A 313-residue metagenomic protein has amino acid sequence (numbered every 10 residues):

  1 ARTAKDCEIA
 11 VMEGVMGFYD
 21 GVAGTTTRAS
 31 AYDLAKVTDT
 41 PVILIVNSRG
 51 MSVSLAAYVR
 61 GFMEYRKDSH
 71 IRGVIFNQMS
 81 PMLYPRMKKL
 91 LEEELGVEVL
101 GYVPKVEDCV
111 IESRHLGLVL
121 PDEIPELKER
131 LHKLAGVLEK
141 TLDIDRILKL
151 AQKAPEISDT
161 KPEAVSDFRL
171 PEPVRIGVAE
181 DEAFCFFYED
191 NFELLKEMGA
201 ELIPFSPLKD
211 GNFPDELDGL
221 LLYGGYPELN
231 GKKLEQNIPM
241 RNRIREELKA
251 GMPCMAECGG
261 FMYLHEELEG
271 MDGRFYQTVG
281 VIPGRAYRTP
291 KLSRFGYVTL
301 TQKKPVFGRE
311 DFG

Functional and structural regions predicted by a protein language model:
A1-T38, V46-G73, P81-K88: ATP-dependent carboxylate-amine ligase catalytic core
K5-I9, G96, L217: Short, high-confidence coil segments that cap the C-terminus of an alpha-helix and link into the following beta-strand
M12, V42-I45, G73-V74, G101 (+2 more regions): Structural beta-sheet core signal
T40, V97, K249-M252: A short helix->loop->beta-strand "cap" motif at the edges of active sites that frequently abuts
S52-F168: Internal gly/pro-rich beta-alpha loop/helix module that stabilizes soluble enzyme cofactors or their anionic handles
K140, R169-E172, F184-K196, E201-I203 (+2 more regions): C-terminal and late-domain segments of enzyme folds
F168, E172-E247: Phosphate-binding active sites in nucleotide-utilizing proteins
P227-G308: Cysteine-nucleophile active-site neighborhood
